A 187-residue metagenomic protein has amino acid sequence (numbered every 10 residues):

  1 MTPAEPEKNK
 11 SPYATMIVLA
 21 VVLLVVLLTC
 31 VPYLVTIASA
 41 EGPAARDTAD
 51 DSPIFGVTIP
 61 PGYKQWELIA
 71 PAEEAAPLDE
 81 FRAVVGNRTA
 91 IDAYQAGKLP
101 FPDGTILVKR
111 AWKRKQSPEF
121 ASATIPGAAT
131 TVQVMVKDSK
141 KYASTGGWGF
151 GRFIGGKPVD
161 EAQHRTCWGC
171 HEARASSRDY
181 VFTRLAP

Functional and structural regions predicted by a protein language model:
M1-Y13: N-terminal secretory signal peptides that target proteins for export/translocation
Y13-L19: Short, hydrophobic alpha-helical membrane anchors of single-pass surface/secreted proteins
A20-Y33: Bacterial N-terminal signal peptides
P32-P43: Signal peptide processing junction and immediate N-terminal pro/mature segment of secreted/exported proteins
E41-R82, K98-P187: Sequence context surrounding c-type heme c attachment/ligation sites in exported
D79-D92: Short, structured beta-strand/loop micro-motifs enriched in basic residues and often containing a Trp
A90-P100: Histidine- and aromatic-rich ligand-binding microenvironments
